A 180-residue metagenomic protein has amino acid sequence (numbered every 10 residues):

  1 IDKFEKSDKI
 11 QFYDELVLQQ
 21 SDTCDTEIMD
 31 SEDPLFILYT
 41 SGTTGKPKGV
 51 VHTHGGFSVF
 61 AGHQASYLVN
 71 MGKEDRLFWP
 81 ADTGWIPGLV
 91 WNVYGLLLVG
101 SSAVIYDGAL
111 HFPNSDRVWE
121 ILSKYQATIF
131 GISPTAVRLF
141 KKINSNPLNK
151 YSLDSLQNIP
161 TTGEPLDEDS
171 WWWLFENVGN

Functional and structural regions predicted by a protein language model:
I1-D2, N177-N180: Short, intrinsically disordered, charge-balanced linker/junction segments flanking boundaries in proteins
D2, Y106-H111, Y125-W173: Adenylate-forming
D8-Q11, V17-Y39, K46, G56 (+1 more regions): Conserved pre-ATP/AMP-binding loop-to-beta segment of ANL
T26, D116-W119, L148-K150: Short hydrophobic/charged patches on amphipathic alpha-helices used for structural packing and interfaces
P34, T40-T43, A65, L77 (+3 more regions): Conserved S/T- and glycine-rich ATP-binding loop of Class I adenylate-forming
I37, V50-G55, P80, I86 (+3 more regions): Generic beta-strand/beta-sheet core signal
T43, G100, G163: Conserved G/P- and acidic residue-centered "switch" motifs that form tight phosphate/ATP-binding loops in soluble
S58-R76, P80, I86-T128, K142-I143: Conserved AMP-binding/adenylation subdomain of ANL enzymes
